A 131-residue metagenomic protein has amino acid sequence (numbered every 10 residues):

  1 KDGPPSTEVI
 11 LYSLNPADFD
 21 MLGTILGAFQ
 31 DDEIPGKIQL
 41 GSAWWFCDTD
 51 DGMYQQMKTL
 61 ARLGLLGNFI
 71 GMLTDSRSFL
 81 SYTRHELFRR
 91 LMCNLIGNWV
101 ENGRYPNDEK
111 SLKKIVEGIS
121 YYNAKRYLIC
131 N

Functional and structural regions predicted by a protein language model:
K1-E8, A17-P35, G52-M72, F88-G97: Histidine/acidic residue-rich metal-binding segments in metalloenzymes
T7-L14, G41-A43, L66-R84: Short acidic/histidine-rich active-site segments
N15-P16, K37-M57, P106-L128: C-terminal helical cap
F19, C47-D50, F79-Y82: Loop/helix-junction capping segments adjacent to catalytic residues or to phosphate/diphosphate-binding pockets
L66-N68, R84-N131: Mid-to-C-terminal alpha-helical segments outside catalytic/metal-binding sites
